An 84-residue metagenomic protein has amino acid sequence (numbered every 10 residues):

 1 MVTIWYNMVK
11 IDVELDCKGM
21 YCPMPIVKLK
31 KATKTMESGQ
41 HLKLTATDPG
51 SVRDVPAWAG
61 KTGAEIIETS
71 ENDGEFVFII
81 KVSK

Functional and structural regions predicted by a protein language model:
M1-N7: N-terminal amphipathic/basic-hydrophobic helices that include classical n-h-c signal peptides and signal-anchor
V9-T35: N-terminal first-folded block
D12, G39-K43, E75-V77: Intrinsic-disorder/low-complexity, polar/charged segments enriched in Ser/Thr/Lys/Arg/Asp/Glu/Gln
D16, T45, I79-K81: Generic structural detector for well-ordered beta-strands
K28-A64: Amphipathic, hydrophobic secondary-structure cores in small proteins
P56-K84: C-terminal structural segments of small proteins and small subunits
